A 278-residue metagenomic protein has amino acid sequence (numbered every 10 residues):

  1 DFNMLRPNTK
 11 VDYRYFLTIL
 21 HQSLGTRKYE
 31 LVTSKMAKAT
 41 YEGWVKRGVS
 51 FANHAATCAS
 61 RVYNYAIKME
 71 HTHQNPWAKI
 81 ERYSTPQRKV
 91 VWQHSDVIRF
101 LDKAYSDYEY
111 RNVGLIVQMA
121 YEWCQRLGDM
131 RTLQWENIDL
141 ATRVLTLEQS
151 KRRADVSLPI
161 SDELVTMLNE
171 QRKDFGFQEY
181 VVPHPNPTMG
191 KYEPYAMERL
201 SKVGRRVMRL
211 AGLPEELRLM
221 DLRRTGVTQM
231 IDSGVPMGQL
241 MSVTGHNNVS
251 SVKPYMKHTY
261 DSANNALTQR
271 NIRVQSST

Functional and structural regions predicted by a protein language model:
D1-H73, P86-V90, Y108-R111, D155 (+2 more regions): N-terminal core-binding DNA-recognition domain of tyrosine site-specific recombinases/integrases
S34, R82, H94, D102 (+4 more regions): Phosphate-coordinating loops and pocket residues in cytosolic domains that bind phosphorylated ligands
S50, K68, Q118, E122 (+4 more regions): C-terminal catalytic core of tyrosine-transesterase DNA break-rejoin enzymes
N53-A55, K68, T72-L127, R131 (+4 more regions): Basic, Lys/Arg- and aromatic-enriched nucleic-acid-binding interface segment
V91, Q149-R153, M237, T244-Q269: Catalytic-site neighborhood detector that most strongly recognizes the C-terminal catalytic loop/helix of tyrosine
D96, W123-Q125, T132-K173: Conserved tyrosine-mediated DNA breakage-rejoining catalytic core shared by Y-recombinases
F100-K103, V156-D162, T166, E170 (+1 more regions): DNA/chromatin major-groove-contacting recognition/catalytic segments
S150-E170, Q178-R206: C-terminal catalytic core of Y-nucleophile DNA break-rejoin enzymes
